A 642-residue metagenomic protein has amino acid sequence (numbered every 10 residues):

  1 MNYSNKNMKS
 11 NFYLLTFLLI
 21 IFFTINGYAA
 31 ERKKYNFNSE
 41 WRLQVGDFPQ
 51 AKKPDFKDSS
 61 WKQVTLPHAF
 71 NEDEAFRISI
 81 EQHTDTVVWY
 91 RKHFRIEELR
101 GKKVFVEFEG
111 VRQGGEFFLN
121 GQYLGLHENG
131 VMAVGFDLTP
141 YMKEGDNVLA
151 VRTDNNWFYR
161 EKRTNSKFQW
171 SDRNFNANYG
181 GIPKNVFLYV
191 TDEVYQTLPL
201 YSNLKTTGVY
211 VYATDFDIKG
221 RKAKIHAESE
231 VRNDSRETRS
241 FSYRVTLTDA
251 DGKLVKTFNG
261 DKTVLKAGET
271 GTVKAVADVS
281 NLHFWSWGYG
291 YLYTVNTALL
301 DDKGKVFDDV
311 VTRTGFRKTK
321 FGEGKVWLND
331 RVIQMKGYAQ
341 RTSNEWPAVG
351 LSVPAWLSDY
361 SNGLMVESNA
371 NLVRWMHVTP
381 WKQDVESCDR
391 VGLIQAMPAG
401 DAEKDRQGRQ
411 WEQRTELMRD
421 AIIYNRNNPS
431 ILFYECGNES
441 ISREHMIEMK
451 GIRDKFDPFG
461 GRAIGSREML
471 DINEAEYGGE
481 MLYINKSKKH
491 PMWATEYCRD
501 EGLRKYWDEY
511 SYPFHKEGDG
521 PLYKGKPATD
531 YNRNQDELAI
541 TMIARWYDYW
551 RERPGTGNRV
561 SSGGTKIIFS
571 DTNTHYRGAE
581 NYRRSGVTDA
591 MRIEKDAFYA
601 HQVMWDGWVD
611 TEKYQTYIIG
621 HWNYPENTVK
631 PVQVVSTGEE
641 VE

Functional and structural regions predicted by a protein language model:
A29-I78, R95, R152, N156-E161 (+7 more regions): Accessory carbohydrate-binding/adhesion or oligomerization-edge regions at the termini of glycan-active proteins
R32, F48, N233, N296-M365 (+1 more regions): N-terminal carbohydrate-binding accessory modules
Y35, D47, D85-S202, L393-A396 (+1 more regions): Accessory beta-strand-rich segments of carbohydrate-active enzymes
Y90-K92, M132-F136, D261, E269-A277: Short strand-edge motifs at loop-to-beta-strand transitions and within beta-strands of extracellular beta-rich domains
G101-K103, M142-D146, R160-E161, T238 (+1 more regions): Short glycine/proline/serine/threonine-rich loop/turn segments at secondary-structure transition edges
L119, G220-T263, G271-V273, K630-E642: Beta-strand-rich binding/interaction modules
E193-D234, Q602-E640: Surface beta-strand/loop "capping" patches
F307, D359-A597, H601, D610-V632: Substrate-binding/catalytic cleft of secreted carbohydrate-active enzymes, primarily glycoside hydrolases
